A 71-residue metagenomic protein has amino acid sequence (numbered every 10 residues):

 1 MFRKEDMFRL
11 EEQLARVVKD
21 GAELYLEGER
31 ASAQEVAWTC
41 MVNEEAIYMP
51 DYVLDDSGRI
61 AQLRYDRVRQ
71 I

Functional and structural regions predicted by a protein language model:
M1-V42: Extended, compositionally biased eukaryotic interaction scaffolds
I47-I71: Short, compact, well-ordered microdomains
